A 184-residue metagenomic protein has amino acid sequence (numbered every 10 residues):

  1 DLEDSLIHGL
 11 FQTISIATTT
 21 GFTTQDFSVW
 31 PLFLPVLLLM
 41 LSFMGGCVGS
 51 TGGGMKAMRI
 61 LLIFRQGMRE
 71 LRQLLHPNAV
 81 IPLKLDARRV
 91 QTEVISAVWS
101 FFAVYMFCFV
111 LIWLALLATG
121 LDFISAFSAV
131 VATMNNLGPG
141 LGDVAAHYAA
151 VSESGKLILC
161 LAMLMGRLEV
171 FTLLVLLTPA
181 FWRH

Functional and structural regions predicted by a protein language model:
D1-H184: Membrane-proximal intracellular helices of multi-pass ion channels
